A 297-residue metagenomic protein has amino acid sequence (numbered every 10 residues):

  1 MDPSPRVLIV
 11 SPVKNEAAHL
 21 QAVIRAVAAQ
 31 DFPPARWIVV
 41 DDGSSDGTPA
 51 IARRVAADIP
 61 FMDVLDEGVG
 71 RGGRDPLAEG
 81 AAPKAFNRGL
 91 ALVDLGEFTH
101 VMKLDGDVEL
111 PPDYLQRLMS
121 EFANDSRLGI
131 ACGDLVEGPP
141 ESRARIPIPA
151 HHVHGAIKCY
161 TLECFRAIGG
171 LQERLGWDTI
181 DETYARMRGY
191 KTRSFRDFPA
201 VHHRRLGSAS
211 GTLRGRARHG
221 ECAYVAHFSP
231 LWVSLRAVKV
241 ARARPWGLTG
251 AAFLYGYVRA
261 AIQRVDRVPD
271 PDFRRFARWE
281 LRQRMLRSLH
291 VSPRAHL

Functional and structural regions predicted by a protein language model:
R25-P34: Short, acidic, metal-binding catalytic loop of nucleotide-sugar glycosyltransferases
P34-G43, L65-E67: Short beta-strand/loop segment that forms part of the nucleotide-sugar
D41-A50, V69, V108: A conserved acidic beta->alpha catalytic loop
P60-F98: Active-site-proximal specificity loops/subdomain of glycosyltransferases
G72, E109-A144: Conserved donor NDP-sugar-binding/catalytic core segment of glycosyltransferases
E97-E109: Short beta-strand-to-loop acidic/aromatic patch adjacent to the donor-nucleotide binding site
H154-G169: Conserved nucleotide-sugar donor-binding and metal-coordinating catalytic region shared by glycosyltransferases
R214-L297: Non-catalytic, C-terminal membrane-associated alpha-helical segments of glycosyltransferases
